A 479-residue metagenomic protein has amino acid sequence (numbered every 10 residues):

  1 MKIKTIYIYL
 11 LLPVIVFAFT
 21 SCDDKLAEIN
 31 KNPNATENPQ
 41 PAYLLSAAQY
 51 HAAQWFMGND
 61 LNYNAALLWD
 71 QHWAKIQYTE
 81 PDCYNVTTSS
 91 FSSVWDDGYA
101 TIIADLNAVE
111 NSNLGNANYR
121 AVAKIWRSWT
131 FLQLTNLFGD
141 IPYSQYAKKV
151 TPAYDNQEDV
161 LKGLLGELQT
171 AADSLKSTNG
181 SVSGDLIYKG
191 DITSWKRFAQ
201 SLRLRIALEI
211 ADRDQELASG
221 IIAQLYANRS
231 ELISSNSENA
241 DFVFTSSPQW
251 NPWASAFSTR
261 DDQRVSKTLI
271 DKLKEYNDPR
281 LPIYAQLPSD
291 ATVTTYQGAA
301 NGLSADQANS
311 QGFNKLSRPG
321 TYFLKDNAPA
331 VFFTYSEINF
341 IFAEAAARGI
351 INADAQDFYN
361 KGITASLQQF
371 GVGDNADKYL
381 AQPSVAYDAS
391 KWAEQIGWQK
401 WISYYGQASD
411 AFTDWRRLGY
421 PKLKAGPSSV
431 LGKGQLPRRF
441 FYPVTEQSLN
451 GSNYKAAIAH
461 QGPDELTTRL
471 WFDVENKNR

Functional and structural regions predicted by a protein language model:
M1-L10: Bacterial N-terminal signal peptides that target proteins for export
V16-F19: Bacterial Sec-type N-terminal signal peptides, specifically the leucine/valine-rich hydrophobic h-region
C22-H72, I76-Q77, D82-N85, S89 (+6 more regions): Membrane-proximal, proline-rich intrinsically disordered regions
N38-A42, W73-V372, A389-A393, N478: Structured, solvent-exposed acidic/aromatic patches
W250-N277, L281-A285, T292-Q297, Q382-R479: Long, intrinsically disordered, low-complexity segments
